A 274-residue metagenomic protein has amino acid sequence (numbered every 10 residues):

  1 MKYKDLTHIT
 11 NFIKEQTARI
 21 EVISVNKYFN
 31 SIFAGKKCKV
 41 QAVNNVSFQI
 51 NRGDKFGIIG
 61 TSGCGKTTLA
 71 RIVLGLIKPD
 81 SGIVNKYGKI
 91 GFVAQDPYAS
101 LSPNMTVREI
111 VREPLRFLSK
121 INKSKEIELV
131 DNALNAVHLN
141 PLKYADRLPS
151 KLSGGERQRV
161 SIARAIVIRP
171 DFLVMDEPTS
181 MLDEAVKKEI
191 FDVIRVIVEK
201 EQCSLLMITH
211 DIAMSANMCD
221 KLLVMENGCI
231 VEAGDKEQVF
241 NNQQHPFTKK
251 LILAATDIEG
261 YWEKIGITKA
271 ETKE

Functional and structural regions predicted by a protein language model:
M1-T10, H138, N241-E274: C-terminal boundary and immediately downstream tail of ABC-type ATPase nucleotide-binding domains
L148-L152, E156: Conserved ABC ATPase signature
R169: Conserved catalytic motifs of ABC-family nucleotide-binding domains
L173-D176: Catalytic Walker B motif of ABC-type/P-loop ATPase nucleotide-binding domains
S215-N217: A short, surface-exposed alpha-helical micro-motif characterized by mixed small hydrophobic and charged/polar residues
A233-G234: ABC ATPase "signature
